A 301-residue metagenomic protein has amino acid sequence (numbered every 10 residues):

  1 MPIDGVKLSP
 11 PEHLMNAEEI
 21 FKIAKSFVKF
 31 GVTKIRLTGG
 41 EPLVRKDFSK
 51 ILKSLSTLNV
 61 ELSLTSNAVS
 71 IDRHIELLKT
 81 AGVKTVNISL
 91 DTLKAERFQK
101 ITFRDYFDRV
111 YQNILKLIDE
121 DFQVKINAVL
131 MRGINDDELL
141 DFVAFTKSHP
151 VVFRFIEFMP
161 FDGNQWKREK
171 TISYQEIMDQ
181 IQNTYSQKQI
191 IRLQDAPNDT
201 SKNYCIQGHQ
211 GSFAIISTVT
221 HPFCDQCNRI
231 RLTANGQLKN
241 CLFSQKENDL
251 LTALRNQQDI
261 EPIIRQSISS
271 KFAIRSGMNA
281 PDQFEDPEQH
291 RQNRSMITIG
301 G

Functional and structural regions predicted by a protein language model:
M1, I75, T102, L242 (+1 more regions): Short, flexible helix/strand-to-coil boundary loops that buttress conserved ligand/catalytic motifs in alpha/beta
M1-M15, L242: Canonical Radical SAM [4Fe-4S] cluster-binding loop centered on the CxxxCxxC motif and its immediate flanking residues
D4-L8, L93-A95, F158-G163, N248: A short, flexible beta-alpha/helix-coil linker loop
L8-E12, I35-R36, L251: Glycine-rich phosphate-binding "P-loop"
L14-L37, V44-I156: Radical SAM/AdoMet-radical enzyme domain recognition
R36, K125, V129, A214 (+2 more regions): Conserved beta-strand segments that form the floor/walls of ligand-binding pockets within enzyme and binding domains
E96, R104-A214, T218, T252: Radical SAM enzyme [4Fe-4S]-AdoMet core and its adjacent flexible, acidic and glycine-rich loops/tails across
H221-G301: Radical SAM enzyme core and accessory elements
